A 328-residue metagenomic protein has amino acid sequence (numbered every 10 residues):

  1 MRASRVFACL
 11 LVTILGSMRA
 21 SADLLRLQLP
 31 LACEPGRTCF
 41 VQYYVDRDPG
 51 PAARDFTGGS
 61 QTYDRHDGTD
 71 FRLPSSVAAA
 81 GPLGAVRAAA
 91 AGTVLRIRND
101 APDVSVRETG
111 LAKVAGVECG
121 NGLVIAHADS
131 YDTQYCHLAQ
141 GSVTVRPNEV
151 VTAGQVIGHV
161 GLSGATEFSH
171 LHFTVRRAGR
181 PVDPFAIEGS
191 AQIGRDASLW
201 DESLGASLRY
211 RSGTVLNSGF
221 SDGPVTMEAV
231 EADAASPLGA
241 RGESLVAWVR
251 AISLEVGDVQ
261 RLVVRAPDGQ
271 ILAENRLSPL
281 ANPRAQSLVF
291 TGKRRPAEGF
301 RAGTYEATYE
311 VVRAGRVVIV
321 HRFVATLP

Functional and structural regions predicted by a protein language model:
D23-A52, A112-A115, T144-E149, T174-R250 (+2 more regions): Acidic, glycine-rich catalytic/binding loops that coordinate metals and/or anionic ligands
Q42, D46-A88, I97-A115, D222-G242: Short glycine/threonine/proline-enriched tight-turn/helix- or strand-capping micro-motif at secondary-structure
G81-L83, A89-Q140, V175, Q260: Zn2+-dependent peptidoglycan hydrolase active-site motif and core
A85-I97, T144-H159: Short, well-structured beta-strand-loop connectors
L272-P283: Solvent-exposed serine/threonine-rich low-complexity stretches and specific carbohydrate-binding patches
A281-R295: Aromatic sugar-binding surface patches on proteins that engage polysaccharides or sugar-phosphate polymers
R301-V312: A short tyrosine-centered beta-strand micro-motif
R316-P328: Short beta-strand elements
